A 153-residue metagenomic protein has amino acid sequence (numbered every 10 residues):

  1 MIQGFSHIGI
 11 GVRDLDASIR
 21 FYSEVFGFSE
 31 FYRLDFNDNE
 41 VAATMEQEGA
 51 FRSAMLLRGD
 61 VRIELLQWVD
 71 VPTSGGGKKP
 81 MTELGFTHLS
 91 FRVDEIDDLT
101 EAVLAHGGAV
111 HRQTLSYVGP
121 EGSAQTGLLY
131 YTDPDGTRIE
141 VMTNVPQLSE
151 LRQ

Functional and structural regions predicted by a protein language model:
M1-A17, L34-F36, V41-A43, F86-F91 (+1 more regions): N-terminal beta-strand motif that seeds the catalytic metal site of vicinal oxygen chelate
M1-G9, F26-V41, P72-M81, G107-G108: Short N-terminal helix-initiation segments at or just after the protein's N-terminus
I8, A54, V118-E121, V145: Surface-exposed loop/turn and secondary-structure junction residues enriched for glycine/proline
G11-D60, A105, G122: Core segments of cupin and vicinal oxygen chelate
R13-D16, G59-V61, Q67-D135: Vicinal oxygen chelate
F31-R33, Q113, V141: Residue-level detector of high-confidence beta-strand sites
